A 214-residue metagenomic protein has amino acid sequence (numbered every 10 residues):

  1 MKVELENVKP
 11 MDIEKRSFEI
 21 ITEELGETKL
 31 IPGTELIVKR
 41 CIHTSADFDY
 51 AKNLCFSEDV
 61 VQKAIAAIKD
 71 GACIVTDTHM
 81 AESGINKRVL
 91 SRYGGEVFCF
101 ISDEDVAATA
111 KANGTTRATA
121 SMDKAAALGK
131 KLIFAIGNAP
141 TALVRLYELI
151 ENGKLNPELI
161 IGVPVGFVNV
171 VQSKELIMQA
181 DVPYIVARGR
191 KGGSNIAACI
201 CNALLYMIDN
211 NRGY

Functional and structural regions predicted by a protein language model:
M1-P32: Charged, compositionally biased N-terminal leader segments and the immediate start of the first structured element
I20-T28, T44-F48, A67, G71 (+6 more regions): Change "in soluble alpha/beta enzymes" to "in soluble alpha/beta proteins
K29-H43: N-terminal glycine-rich anion-binding loops that anchor highly charged ligand groups
T44-K52, A107-T109, L159: Short, basic, glycine/proline-bearing loop/turn elements
K52-A67: A short, well-structured juxtamembrane/interface segment
D77, I161-G162, I200: Buried hydrophobic positions in well-ordered alpha/beta secondary-structure cores of metabolic enzymes
T78-I150, P157-E158, G166: Conserved mixed alpha/beta catalytic, RNA-binding, or beta-rich assembly cores of soluble enzyme, regulatory
E158, V168-Y214: C-terminal functional extensions of proteins
